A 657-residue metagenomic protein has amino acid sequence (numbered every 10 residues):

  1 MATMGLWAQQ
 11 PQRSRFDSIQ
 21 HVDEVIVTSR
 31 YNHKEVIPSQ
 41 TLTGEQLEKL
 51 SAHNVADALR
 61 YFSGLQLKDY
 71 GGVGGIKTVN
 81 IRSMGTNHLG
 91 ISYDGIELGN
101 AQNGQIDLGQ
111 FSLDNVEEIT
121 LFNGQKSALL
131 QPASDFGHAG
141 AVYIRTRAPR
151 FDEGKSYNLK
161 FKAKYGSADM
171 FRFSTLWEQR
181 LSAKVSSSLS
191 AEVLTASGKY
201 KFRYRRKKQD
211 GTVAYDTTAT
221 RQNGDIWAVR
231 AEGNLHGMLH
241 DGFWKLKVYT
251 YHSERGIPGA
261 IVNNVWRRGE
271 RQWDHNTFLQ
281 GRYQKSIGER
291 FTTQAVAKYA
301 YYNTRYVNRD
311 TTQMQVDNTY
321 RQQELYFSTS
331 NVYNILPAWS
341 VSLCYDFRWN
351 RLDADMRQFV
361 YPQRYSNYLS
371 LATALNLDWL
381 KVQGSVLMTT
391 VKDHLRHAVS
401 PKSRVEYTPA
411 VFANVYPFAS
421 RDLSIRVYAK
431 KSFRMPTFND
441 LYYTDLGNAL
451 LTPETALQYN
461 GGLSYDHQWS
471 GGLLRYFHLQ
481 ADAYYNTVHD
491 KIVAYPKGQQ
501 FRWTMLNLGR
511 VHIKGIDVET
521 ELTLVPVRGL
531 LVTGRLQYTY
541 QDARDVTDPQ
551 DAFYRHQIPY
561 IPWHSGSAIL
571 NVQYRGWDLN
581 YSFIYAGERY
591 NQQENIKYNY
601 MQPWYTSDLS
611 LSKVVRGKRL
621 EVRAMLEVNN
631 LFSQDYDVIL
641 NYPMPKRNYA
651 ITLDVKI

Functional and structural regions predicted by a protein language model:
I19-L50: N-terminal periplasmic "start-of-domain" segments of outer-membrane beta-barrel proteins
A56, R60-E97: Extracytoplasmic beta-strand/coil segments of soluble accessory domains associated with Gram-negative outer-membrane
L113-K160: A beta-strand signature from Gram-negative outer-membrane beta-barrel systems, especially the internal plug domain
Y165, D169-T195, K207-E254, W273-T292 (+4 more regions): Transmembrane beta-barrel wall of Gram-negative outer-membrane proteins
Y200, T218-R230, D241-T293, Y299-Y326 (+3 more regions): Flexible loop and strand-edge segments within Gram-negative outer membrane beta-barrel domains
R290, Q294-Y306, I425-Y428, E454-K514 (+1 more regions): Membrane-embedded beta-barrel scaffold of Gram-negative outer-membrane proteins
V341, V382, Y476-T487, L506-Y590 (+1 more regions): Gram-negative outer-membrane beta-barrel transporters
T390-Y407, V415-N460, A483-L506, I584-E594 (+3 more regions): Surface-exposed extracellular loop regions of Gram-negative outer-membrane beta-barrel proteins, predominantly
